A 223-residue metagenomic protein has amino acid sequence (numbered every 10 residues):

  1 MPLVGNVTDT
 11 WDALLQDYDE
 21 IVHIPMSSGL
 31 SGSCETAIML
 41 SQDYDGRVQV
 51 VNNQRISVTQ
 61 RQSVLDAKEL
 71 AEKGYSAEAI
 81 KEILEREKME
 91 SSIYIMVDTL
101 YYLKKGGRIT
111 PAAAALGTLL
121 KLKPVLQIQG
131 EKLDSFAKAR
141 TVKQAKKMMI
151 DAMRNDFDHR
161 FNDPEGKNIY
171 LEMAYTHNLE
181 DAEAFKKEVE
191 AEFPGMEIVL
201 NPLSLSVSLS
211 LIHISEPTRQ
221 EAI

Functional and structural regions predicted by a protein language model:
M1-G5, P124, P217: Proline-rich low-complexity regions
M1-L15: Glycine-rich oxoanion-binding loops at beta->alpha junctions
E20, G29-Q49, R55-L209: Mixed-charge interfacial surface used for oligomerization/domain docking and macromolecular partner engagement
H23: Glycine/small-residue-rich loop that forms an oxyanion/phosphate-binding "nest" at active or ligand-binding sites
H213-E216, Q220-I223: Single conserved hydrophobic/aromatic residue that forms the stacking wall/gate of nucleotide- or nucleobase-binding
